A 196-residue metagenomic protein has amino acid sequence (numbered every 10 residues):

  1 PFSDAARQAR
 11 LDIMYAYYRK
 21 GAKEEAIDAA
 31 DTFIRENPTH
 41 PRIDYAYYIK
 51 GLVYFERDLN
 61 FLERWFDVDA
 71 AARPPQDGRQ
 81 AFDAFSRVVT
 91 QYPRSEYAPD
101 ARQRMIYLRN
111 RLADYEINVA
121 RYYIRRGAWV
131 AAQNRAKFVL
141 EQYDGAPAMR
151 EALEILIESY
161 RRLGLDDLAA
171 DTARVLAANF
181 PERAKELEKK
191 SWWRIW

Functional and structural regions predicted by a protein language model:
P1-W196: Acidic, polar-rich low-complexity tracts and alpha-helical solenoid repeat scaffolds
